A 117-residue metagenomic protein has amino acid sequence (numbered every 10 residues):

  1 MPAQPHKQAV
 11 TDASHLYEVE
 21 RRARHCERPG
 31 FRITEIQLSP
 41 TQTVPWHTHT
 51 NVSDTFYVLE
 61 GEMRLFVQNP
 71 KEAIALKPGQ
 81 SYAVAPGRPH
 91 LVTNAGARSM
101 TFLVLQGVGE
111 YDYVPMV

Functional and structural regions predicted by a protein language model:
M1-T34, P45-W46, V114-V117: A short, N-terminal "cap"/entry segment at the start of jelly-roll beta-barrel domains of the cupin/DSBH fold
H25-R32, Q42-Y57, N69-P70: A short beta-loop-beta micro-motif enriched in histidine and acidic residues
Q37-S39, T50-L65, L105-G107: Short, conserved beta-strand element in jelly-roll/cupin
W46, L65-F66, V84, H90-A97: Short beta-strand His + acidic residue motifs that chelate non-heme Fe in jelly-roll/DSBH and cupin folds
P70-P86: Short acidic-glycine-tyrosine-enriched beta hairpin
R98-Y113: A short hydrophobic beta-strand segment most commonly corresponding to one strand of the jelly-roll/cupin
